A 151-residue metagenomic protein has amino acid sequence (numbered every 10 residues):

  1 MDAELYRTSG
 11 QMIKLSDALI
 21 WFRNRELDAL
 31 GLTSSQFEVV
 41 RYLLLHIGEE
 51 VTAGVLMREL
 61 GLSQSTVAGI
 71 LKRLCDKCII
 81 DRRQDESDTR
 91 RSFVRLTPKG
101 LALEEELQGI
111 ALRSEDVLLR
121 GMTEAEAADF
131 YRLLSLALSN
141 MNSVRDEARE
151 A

Functional and structural regions predicted by a protein language model:
M1, A125-A151: C-terminal regulatory/oligomerization modules of transcriptional regulators
M1-L30, K77: N-terminal leader segment of winged-helix/HTH proteins
Q11, E38-Y42, A102, D129: Pre-recognition alpha-helix immediately N-terminal to the DNA-recognition helix within helix-turn-helix or winged-helix
I13, R41-G48, Q108, S135: Short, locally clustered residues in the helix-turn-helix/winged-helix DNA-binding domain
L15, L19, L60, L103-L119 (+1 more regions): Alpha-helical linker/hinge and terminal dimerization helices associated with HTH transcriptional regulators
F22-T66, D146-R149: N-terminal helix-turn-helix DNA-binding core of bacterial DNA-binding proteins
K72-S135: Charged, amphipathic alpha-helical coiled-coil/dimerization segments
